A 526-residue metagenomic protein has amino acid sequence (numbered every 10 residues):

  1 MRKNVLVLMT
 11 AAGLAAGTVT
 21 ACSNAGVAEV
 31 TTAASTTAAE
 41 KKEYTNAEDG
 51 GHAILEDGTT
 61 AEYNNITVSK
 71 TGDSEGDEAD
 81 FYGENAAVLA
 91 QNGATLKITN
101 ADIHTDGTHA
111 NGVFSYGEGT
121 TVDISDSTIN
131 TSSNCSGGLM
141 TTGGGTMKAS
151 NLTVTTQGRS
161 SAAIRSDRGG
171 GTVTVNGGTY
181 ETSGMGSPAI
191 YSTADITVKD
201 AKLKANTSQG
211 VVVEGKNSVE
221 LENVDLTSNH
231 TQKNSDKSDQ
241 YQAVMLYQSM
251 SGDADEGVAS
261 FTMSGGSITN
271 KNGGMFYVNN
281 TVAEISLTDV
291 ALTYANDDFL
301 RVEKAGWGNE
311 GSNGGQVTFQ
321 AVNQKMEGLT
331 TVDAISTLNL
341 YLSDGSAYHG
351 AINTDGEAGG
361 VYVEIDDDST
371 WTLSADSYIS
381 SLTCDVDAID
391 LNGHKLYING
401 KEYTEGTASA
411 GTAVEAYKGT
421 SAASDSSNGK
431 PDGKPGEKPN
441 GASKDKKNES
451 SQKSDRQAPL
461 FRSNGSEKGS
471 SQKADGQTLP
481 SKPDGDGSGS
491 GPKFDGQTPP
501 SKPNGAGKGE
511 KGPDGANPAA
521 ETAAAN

Functional and structural regions predicted by a protein language model:
M1-T10: Positively charged n-region of N-terminal signal peptides that target proteins for export
G17-A21: C-terminal motif of bacterial Sec signal peptides marking the signal peptidase cleavage site
N24-V27, M250-G252, S424-N526: Disordered, low-complexity segments in secreted/periplasmic proteins that are enriched in proline
A25-V27, Q248-M250, D255-G266, K271-G273 (+3 more regions): Extracellular/surface-exposed low-complexity segments
G26-G83, A87-G93, K97-A101, T105 (+3 more regions): N-terminal segments that cap or nucleate solenoid repeat domains
T37-K42, T60-I66, T95-N100, T121-S127 (+13 more regions): All-beta strand scaffolds that present successive hydrophobic residues in beta-strands
E48-L55, T71-A79, G107-G112, S132-G138 (+10 more regions): Short glycine/acidic-rich loop motifs that flank beta-strands on beta-rich extracellular proteins
A90-G93, D102, D106-H109, F114-E118 (+6 more regions): Alpha-solenoid helical-repeat scaffolds
